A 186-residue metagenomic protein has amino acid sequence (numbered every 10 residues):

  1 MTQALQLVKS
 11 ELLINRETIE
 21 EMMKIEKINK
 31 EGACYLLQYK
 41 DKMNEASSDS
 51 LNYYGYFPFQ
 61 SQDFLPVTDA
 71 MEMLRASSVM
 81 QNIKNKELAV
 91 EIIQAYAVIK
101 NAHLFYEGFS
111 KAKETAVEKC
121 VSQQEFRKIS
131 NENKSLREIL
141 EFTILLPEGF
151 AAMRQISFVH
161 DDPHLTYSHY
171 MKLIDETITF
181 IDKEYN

Functional and structural regions predicted by a protein language model:
M1-N186: Long, hydrophobic alpha-helical segments that serve as membrane-spanning/inserting helices
